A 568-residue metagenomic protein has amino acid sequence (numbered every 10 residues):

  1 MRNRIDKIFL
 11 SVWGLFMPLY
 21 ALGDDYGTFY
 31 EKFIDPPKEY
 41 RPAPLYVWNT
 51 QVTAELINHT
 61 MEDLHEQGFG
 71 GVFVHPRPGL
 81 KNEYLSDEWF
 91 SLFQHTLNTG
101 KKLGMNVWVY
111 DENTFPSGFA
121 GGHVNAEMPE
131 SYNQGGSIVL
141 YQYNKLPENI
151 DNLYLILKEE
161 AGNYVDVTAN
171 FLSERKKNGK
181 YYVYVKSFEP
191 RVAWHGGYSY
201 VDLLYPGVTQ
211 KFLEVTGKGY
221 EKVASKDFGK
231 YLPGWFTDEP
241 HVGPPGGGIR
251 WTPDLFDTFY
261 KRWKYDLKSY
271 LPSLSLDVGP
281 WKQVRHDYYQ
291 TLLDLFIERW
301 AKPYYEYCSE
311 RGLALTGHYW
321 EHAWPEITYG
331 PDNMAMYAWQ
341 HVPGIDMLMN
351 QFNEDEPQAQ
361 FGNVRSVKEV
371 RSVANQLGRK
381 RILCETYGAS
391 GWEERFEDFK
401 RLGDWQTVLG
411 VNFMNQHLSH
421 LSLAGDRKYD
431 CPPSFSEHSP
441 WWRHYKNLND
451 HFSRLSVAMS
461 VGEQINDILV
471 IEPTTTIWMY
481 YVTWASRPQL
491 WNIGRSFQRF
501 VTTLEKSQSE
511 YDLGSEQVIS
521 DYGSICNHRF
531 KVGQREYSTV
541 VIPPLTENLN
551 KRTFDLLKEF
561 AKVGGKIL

Functional and structural regions predicted by a protein language model:
M1-V12: Bacterial N-terminal signal peptides that target proteins for export
F16-P18: N-terminal signal peptide c-region/cleavage motif recognized by signal peptidases
A21-G23: Boundary at the C-terminal end of the N-terminal hydrophobic targeting segment
Y26-D63, Q67-G71: Mature N-terminal segment immediately following signal peptide/propeptide cleavage in secreted/periplasmic
Y40-A43, T53, I57-N58, G71-V72 (+7 more regions): Carbohydrate-binding surfaces of carbohydrate-active enzymes
L64-G71, K177-V192, D266-S275: Short coil-to-beta-strand
H75-Q210, E214, S225-K226: Acidic/aromatic-lined carbohydrate-recognition and catalytic surfaces of CAZymes acting on diverse glycans
T216-E221: Zn2+-dependent metallopeptidase catalytic core
